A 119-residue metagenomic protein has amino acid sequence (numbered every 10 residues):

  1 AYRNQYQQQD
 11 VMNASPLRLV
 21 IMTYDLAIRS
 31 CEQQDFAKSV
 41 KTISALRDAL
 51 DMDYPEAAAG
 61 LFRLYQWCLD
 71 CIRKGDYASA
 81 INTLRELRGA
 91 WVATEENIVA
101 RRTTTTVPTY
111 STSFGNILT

Functional and structural regions predicted by a protein language model:
A1-S44, E56, G60-L69, K74-T119: N-terminal intrinsically disordered, cationic/polar leader segments that include organellar targeting peptides
